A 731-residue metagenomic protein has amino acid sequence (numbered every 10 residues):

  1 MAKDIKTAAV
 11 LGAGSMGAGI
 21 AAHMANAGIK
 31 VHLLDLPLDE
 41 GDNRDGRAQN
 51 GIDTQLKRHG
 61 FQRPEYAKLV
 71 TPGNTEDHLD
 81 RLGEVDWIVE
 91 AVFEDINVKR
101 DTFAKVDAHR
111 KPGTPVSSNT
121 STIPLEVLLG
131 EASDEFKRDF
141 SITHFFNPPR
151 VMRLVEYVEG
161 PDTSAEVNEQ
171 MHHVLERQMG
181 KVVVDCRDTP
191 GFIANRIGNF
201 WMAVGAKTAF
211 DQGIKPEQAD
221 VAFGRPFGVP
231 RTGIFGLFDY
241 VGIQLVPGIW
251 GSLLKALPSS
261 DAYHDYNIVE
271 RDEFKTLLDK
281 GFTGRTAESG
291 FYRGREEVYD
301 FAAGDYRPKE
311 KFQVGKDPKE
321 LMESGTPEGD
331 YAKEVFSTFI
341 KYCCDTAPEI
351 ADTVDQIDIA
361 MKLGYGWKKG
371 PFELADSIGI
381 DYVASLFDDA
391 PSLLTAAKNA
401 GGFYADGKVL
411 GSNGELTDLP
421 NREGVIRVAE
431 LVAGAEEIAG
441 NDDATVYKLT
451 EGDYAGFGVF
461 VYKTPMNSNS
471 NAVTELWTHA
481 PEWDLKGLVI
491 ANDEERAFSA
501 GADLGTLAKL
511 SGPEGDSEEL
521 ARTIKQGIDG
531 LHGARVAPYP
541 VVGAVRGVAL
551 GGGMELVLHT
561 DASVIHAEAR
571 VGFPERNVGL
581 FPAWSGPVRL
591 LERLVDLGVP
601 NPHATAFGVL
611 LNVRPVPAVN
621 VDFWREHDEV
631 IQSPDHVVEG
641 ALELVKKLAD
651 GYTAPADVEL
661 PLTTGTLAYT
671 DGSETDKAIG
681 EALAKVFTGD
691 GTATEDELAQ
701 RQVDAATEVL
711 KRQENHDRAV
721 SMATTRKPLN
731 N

Functional and structural regions predicted by a protein language model:
M1-L488, D493-E495, G505-Y539, A549-L550 (+3 more regions): N-terminal glycine-rich phosphate-binding loop for ADP-containing cofactors
G543, G547-G553: Gly/Ser-rich catalytic serine loop of serine hydrolases
